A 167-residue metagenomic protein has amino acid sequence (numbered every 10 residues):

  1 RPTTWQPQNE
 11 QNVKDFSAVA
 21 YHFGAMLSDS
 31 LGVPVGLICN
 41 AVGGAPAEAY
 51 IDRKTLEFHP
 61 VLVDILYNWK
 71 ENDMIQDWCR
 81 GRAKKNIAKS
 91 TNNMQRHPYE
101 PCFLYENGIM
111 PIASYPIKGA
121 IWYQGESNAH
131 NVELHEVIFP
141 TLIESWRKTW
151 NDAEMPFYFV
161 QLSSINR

Functional and structural regions predicted by a protein language model:
R1-R167: Cell-envelope and extracellular/periplasmic
